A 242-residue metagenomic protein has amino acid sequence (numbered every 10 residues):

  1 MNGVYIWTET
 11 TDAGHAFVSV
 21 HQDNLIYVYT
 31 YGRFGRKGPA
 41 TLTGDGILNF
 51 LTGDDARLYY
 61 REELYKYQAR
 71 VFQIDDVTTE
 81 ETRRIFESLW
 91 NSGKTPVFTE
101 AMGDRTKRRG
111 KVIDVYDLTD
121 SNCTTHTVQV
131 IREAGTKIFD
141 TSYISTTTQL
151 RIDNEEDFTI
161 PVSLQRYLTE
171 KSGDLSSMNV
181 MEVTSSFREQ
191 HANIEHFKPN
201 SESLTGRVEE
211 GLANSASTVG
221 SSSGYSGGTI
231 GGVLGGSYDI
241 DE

Functional and structural regions predicted by a protein language model:
M1-S121, E133, Q149-G220, G224 (+1 more regions): Non-catalytic ligand/cofactor/substrate-binding and regulatory segments of enzyme domains
T125-Q129: Solvent-exposed, polar/charged alpha-helical surfaces in well-ordered, non-transmembrane soluble domains, broadly
R132-S142: Substrate-binding/catalytic groove segments of enzymes that remodel or degrade extracellular structural polymers
S145: Active-site cores enriched in adjacent His and Asp/Glu residues with nearby glycine-rich loops that coordinate divalent
T229-E242: Long, low-complexity, intrinsically disordered segments
